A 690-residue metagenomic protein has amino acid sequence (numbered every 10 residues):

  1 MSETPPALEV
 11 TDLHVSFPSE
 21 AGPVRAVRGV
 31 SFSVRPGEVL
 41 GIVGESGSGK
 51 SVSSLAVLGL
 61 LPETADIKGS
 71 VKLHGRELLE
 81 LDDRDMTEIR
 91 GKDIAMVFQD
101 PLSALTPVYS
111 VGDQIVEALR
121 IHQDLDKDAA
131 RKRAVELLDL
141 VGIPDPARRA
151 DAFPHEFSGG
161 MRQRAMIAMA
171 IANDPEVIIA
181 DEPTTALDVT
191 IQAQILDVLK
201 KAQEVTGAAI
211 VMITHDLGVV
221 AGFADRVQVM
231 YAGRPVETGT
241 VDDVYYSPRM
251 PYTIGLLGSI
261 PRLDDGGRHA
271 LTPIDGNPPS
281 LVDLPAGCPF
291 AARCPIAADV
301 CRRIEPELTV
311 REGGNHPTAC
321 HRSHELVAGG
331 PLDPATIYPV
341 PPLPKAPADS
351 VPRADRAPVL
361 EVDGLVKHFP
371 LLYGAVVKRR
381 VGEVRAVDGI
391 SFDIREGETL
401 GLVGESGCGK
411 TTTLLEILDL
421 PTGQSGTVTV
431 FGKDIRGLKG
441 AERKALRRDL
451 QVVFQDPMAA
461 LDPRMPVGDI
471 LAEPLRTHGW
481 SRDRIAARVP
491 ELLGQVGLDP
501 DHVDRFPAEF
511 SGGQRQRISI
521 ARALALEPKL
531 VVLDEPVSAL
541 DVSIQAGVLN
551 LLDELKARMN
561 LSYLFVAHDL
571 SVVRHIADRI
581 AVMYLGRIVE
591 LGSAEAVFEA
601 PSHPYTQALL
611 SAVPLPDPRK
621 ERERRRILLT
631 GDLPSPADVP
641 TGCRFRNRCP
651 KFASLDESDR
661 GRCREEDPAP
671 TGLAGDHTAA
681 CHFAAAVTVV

Functional and structural regions predicted by a protein language model:
E20, T240-P358, L372-K378, A594-V690: Charged, flexible cofactor/metal-binding loops and thiol motifs
E45, G59, T87, I179-P183 (+3 more regions): P-loop NTP-binding/switch modules centered on Walker-like glycine-rich loops
D66-E77, G426-D434, L446: Conserved ABC transporter NBD signature motif
L78-A95, D113, I121, K127 (+9 more regions): ABC ATPase NBD coupling module
A129-R148, L257, D434, D483-D501 (+1 more regions): Conserved ABC ATPase "signature" region
A152-F157, M161, F506-F510, Q514: Conserved ABC ATPase signature
A165, A170-I171, I518, L524: ABC ATPase C-loop
D174, E527: Conserved catalytic motifs of ABC-family nucleotide-binding domains
